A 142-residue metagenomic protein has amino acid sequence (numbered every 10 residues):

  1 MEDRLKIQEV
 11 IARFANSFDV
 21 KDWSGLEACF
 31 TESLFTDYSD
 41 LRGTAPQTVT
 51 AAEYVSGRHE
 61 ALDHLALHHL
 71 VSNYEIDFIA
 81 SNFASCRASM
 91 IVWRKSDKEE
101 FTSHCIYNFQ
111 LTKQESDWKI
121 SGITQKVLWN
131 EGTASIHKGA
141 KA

Functional and structural regions predicted by a protein language model:
M1-E32: Short, low-complexity N-terminal intrinsically disordered segments enriched in polar/charged residues
L5-I7, D22, F78-N82, K138-A142: Flexible low-complexity loop/turn motifs enriched in small/helix-breaking residues
S24-M90: A solvent-exposed, acidic/Ser-Thr-rich amphipathic alpha-helical stretch
D63-H64, E99-E100, T112: Short aromatic-glycine motifs in intrinsically disordered, low-complexity regions
H69-V71, T102-N108: Short, surface-exposed coil-to-beta transition loops
F83-S85, I106-H137: Short beta-strand edge/turn micro-motifs at domain boundaries
V92-F101: Short, cysteine-centered beta-strand-loop-beta hairpins and adjacent loop/turn segments enriched in charged/polar
